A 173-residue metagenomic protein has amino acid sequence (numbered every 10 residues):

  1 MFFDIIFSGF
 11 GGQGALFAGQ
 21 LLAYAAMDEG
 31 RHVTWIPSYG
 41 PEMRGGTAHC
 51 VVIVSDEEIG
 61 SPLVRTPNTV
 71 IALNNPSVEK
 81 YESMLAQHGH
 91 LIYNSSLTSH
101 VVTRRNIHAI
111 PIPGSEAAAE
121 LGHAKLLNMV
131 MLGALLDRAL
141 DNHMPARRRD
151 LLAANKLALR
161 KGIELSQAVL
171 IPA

Functional and structural regions predicted by a protein language model:
M1-A173: Active-site cofactor/cluster-binding pocket
